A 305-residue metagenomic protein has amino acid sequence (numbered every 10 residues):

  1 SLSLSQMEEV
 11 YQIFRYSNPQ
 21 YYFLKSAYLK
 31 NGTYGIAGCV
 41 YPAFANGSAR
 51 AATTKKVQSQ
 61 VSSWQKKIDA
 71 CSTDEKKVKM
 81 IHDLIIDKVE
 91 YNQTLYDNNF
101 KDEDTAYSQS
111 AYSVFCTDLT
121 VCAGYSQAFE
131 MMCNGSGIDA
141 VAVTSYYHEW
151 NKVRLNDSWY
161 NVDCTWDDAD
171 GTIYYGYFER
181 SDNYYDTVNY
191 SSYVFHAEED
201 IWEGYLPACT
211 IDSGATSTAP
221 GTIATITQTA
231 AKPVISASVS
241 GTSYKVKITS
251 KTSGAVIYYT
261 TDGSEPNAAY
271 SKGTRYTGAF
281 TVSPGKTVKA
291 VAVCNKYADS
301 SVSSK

Functional and structural regions predicted by a protein language model:
S1-E75, K79, D83, D87-E90 (+1 more regions): N-terminal accessory/pre-domain segments preceding catalytic cores
C39-S48, L155, T165, S250-T252: Secondary-structure transition/turn motif
G47-S48, D87-N92, Y96, T120-C122 (+2 more regions): Solvent-exposed loop/turn segments at secondary-structure junctions within structured extracellular/periplasmic domains
S72, V78, N92-D102, A140-S145: Surface-exposed patches in mature extracellular/periplasmic domains of secreted proteins
E90-V121: Short, conserved helix/loop micro-motifs enriched in His/Cys and acidic residues
A123-D186: Hydrophobic/aromatic-rich core segments of domains that either
A142-Y147, N151-R154, N183-D186, V194 (+4 more regions): Extracellular adhesion/carbohydrate-binding repeat motifs centered on closely spaced tryptophans
G221-K305: Short, compositionally stereotyped local motifs that mark structural "simplifiers"
